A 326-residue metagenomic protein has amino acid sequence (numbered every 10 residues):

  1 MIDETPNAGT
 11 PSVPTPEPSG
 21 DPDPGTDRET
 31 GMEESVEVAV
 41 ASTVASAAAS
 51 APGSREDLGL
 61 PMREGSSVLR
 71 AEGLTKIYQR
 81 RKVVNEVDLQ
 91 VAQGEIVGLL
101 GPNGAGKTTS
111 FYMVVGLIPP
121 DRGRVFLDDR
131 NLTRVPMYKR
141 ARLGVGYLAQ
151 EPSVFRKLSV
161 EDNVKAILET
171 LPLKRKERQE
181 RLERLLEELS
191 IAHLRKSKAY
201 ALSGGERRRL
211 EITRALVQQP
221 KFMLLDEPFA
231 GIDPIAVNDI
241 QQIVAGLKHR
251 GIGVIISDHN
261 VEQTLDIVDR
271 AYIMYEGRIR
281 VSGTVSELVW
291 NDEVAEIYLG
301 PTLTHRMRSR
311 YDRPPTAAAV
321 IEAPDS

Functional and structural regions predicted by a protein language model:
G59, R130, K165, K176-L194 (+1 more regions): Conserved ABC ATPase "signature" region
L100-P102: The feature captures the beta-strand-to-loop junction immediately N-terminal to the Walker
V115: Helix-to-loop junction immediately C-terminal to a conserved catalytic motif
N131-E151, K174-Q179, H249, L288-D292: ABC ATPase NBD coupling module
K198-L202, E206: Conserved ABC ATPase signature
Q219: Conserved catalytic motifs of ABC-family nucleotide-binding domains
M223-E227: Catalytic Walker B motif of ABC-type/P-loop ATPase nucleotide-binding domains
